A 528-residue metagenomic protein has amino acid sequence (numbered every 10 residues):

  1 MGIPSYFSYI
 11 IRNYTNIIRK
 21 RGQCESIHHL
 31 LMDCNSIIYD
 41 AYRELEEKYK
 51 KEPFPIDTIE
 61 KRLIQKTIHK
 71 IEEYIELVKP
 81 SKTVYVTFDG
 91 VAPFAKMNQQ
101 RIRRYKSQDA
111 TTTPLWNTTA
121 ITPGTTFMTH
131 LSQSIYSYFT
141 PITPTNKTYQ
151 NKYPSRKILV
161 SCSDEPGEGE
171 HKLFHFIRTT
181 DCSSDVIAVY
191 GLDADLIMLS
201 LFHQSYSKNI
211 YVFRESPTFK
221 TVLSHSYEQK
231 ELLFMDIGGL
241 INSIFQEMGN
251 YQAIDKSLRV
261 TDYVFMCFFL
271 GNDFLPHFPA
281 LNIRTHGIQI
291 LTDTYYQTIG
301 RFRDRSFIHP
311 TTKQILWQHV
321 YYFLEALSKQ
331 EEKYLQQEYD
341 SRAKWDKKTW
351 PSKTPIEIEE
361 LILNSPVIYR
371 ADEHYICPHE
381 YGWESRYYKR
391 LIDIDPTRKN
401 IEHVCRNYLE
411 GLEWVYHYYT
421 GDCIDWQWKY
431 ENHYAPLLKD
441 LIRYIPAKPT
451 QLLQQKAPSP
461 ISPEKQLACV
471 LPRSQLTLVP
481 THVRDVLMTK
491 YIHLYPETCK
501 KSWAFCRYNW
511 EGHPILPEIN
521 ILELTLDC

Functional and structural regions predicted by a protein language model:
M1-C528: Noncatalytic, typically N-terminal accessory segments of nucleic acid-processing enzymes and closely related
